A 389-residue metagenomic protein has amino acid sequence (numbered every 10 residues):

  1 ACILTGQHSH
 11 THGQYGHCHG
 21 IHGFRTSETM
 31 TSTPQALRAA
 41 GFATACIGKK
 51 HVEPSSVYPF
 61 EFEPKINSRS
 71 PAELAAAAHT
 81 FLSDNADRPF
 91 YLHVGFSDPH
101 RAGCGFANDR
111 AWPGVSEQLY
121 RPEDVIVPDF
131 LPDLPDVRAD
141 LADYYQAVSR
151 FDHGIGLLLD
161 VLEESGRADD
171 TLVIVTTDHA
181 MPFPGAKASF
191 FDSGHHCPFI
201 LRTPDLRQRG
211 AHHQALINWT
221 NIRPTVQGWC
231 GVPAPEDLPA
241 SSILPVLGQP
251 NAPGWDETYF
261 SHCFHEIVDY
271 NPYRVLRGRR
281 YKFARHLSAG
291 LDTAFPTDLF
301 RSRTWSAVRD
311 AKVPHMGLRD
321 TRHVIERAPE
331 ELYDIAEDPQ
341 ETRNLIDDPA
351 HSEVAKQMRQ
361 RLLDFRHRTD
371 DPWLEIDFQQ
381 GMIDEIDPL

Functional and structural regions predicted by a protein language model:
A1-E331, P339-Q360, D364-H367, W373-L374 (+1 more regions): Formylglycine-dependent sulfatase
A336: C-terminal helical cap and adjacent loop that interface with cofactors, partners, or active-site loops
